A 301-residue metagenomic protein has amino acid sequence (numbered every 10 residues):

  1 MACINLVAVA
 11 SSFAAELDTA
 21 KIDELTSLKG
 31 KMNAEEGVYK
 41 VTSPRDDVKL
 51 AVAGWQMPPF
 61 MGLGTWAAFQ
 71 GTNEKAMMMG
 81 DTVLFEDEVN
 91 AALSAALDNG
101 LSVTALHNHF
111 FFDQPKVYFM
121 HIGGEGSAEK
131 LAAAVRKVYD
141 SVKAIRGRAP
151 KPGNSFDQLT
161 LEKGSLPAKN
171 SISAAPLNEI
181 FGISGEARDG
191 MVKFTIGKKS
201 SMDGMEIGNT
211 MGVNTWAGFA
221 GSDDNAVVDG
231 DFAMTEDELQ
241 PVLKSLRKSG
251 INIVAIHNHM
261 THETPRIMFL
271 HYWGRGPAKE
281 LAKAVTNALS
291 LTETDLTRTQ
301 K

Functional and structural regions predicted by a protein language model:
M1-A8: Bacterial N-terminal signal peptides
V9-A14: Sec/Tat signal peptide C-region and signal peptidase I cleavage site
A15-K116, G123-I267, W273-K301: Long, contiguous binding/interaction regions
